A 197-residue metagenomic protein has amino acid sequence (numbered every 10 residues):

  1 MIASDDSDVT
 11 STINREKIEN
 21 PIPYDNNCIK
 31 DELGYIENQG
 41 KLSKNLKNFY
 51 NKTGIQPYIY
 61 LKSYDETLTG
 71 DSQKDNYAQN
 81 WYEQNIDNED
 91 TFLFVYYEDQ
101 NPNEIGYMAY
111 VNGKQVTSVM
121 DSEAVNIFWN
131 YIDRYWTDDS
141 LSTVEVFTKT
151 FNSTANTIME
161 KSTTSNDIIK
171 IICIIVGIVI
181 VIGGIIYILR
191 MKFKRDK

Functional and structural regions predicted by a protein language model:
M1-T91, E98-K197: A structural boundary signal for the start of the first folded domain, especially the loop/turn and N-capping region
